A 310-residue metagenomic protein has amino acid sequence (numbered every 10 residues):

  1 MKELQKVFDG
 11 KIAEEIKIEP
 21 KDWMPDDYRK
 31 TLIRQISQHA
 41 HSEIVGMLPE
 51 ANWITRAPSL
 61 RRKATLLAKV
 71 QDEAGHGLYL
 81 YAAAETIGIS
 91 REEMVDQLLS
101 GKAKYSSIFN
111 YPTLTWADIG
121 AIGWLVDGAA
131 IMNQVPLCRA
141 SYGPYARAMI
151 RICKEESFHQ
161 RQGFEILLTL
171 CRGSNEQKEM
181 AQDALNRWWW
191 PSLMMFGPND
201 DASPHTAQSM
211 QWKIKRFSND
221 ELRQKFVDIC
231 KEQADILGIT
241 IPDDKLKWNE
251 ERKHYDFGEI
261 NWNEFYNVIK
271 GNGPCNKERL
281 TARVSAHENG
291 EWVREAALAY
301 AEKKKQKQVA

Functional and structural regions predicted by a protein language model:
M1-E19, H41, E93-A103: Acidic, low-complexity proline/glycine-rich segments
M1-V7, A64, K69-Q97, F164-L167: Conserved alpha-helical segments that form or flank metal/cofactor-binding pockets of metalloenzymes
K17-S37, Q97-G123, A140, G173-Q177 (+1 more regions): Acidic/His metal-coordination segments adjacent to aromatic residues that form catalytic metal sites in metalloenzymes
D22-Y28, G46-A68, A130-Y145: Helix-loop segments that flank and shape redox-cofactor active sites
Y28-H39, A57-H76, I119, P144-E156 (+1 more regions): Alpha-helical scaffold segments that form or flank carboxylate-/histidine-based iron centers
A40-I44, Q71-L78, L125-G128, I150 (+3 more regions): Generic structural signal for well-ordered, non-transmembrane alpha-helical segments in soluble/cytosolic regions
Y111-E165: Internal, conserved structured core segments that host functional sites
E179-A310: Extended, helix-rich structural scaffolds rather than catalytic motifs
